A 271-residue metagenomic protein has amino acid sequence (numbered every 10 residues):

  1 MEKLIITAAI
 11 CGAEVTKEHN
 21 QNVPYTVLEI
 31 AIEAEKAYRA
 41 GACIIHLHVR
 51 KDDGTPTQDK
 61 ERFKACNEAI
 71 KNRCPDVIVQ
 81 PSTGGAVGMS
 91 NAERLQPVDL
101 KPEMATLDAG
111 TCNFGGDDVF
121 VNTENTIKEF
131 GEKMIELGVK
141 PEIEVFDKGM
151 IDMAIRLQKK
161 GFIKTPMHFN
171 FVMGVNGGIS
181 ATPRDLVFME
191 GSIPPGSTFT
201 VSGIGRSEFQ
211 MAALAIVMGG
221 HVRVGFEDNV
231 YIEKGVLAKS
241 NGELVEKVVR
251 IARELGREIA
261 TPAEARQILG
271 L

Functional and structural regions predicted by a protein language model:
M1-N22, T106-N113: N-terminal small/glycine-rich loop or linker at the start of catalytic domains across soluble metabolic enzymes
A8, T55-P81, E129-E136, F188-G196 (+1 more regions): Alpha-helix-loop-beta-strand connector modules within alpha/beta enzyme cores
E18, C43-A65, V172-M173, N229-K234: Glycine-rich, proline-tolerant flexible connector loops at the mouths of alpha/beta enzymes
V27, T57-F120: Active-site beta->alpha loop and helix N-cap motifs at the rims of alpha/beta catalytic domains
I30, A37, H48, A105 (+4 more regions): Conserved, mostly hydrophobic/aromatic
A42-K51, V79-T83, I143-E144, A265: Short beta-strand segments at enzyme active-site cores
M104-E227: Catalytic alpha/beta core domains of metabolic enzymes, predominantly
I193-L271: C-terminal alpha-helical cap/extension of soluble enzyme domains
